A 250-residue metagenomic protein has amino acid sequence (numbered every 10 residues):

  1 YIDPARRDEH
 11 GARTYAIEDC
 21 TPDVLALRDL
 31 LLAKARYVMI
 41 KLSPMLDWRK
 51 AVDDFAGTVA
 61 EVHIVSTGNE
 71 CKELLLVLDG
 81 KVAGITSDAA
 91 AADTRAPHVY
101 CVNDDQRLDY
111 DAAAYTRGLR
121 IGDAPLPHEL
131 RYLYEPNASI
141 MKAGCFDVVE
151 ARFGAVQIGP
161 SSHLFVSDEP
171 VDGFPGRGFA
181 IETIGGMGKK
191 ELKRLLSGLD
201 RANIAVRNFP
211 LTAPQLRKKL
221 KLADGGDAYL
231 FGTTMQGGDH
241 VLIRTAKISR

Functional and structural regions predicted by a protein language model:
Y1-R250: SAM-dependent transferase fold signal centered on methyltransferase-like domains, encompassing both Class I
